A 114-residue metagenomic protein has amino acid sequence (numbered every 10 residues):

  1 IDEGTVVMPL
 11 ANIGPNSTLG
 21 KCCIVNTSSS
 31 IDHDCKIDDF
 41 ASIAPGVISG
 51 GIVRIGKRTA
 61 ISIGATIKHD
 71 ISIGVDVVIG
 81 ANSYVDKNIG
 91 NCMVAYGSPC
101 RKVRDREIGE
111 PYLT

Functional and structural regions predicted by a protein language model:
I1-V103: Structural signal for interior beta-strand "rungs" in well-ordered beta-sheet cores of soluble enzyme domains
S98-T114: Terminal amphipathic alpha-helical/low-complexity segments used for targeting or macromolecular assembly
